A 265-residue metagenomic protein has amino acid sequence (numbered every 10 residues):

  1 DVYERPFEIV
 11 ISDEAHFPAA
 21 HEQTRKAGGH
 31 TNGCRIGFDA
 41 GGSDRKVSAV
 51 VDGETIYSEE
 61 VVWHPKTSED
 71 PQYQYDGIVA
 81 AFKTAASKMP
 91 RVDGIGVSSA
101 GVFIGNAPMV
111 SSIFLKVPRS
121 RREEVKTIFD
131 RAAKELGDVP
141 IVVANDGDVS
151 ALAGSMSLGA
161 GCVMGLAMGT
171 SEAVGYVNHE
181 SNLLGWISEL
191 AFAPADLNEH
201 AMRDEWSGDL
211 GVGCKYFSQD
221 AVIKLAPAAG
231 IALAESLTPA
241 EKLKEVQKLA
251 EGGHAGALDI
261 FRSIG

Functional and structural regions predicted by a protein language model:
D1-C34: Non-catalytic propeptide/linker segments at domain boundaries
D1-V10, E60-V79, G94-I95, G101-M164 (+2 more regions): Glycine-rich phosphate-binding loop and adjoining helix at the ATP-binding site of ATP-dependent phosphoryl-transfer
H21-I56, V163-E180, A226-G230: Gly/Thr-rich phosphate-binding beta-strand-loop-beta motif of the actin/hexokinase/Hsp70
S43-S58, D93-V97, A240, K244: Short coil-to-beta-strand
S58-E59, H64-D76, D138-V139, E180-P239: Glycine-rich phosphate-binding loop plus the immediately following alpha-helix
T67-R91, K224-G265: Adenine-nucleotide phosphate-binding core of ATP-dependent small-molecule kinases
I95-G101, M168-T170, G265: Glycine-rich beta-strand-to-loop/alpha-helix junction loops that act as flexible
N145-A151, G169-A173, F217: Conserved A3 ("GATE") glycine/threonine-rich loop of ANL adenylate-forming enzymes
